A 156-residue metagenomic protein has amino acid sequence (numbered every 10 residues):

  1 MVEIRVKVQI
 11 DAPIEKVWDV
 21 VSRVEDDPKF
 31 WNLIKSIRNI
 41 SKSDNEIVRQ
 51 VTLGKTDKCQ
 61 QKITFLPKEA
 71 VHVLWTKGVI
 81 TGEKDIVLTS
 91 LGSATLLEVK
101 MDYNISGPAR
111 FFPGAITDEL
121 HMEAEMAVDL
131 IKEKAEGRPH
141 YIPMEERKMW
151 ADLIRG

Functional and structural regions predicted by a protein language model:
M1, R5, A70-H72, A94 (+1 more regions): Secondary-structure boundary/capping motif
M1-D44, D152-G156: Hydrophobic ligand-binding cavity/cleft-lining segments
V6-V8, C59-F65, E83-S90, M101: Hydrophobic/aromatic beta-strand elements that line small-molecule binding cavities or substrate pockets in beta-rich
I10-I14, L53-D57, F65-P67, Y103-G107: Beta-strand elements of well-folded, non-transmembrane domains
D11-E15, K42-D44, T64-K68, V87-L96: A short, structured loop/turn motif at beta-sheet edges
E15-W18, E125, D129: Amphipathic alpha-helical segments that line or abut small-molecule/effector binding pockets and mediate allosteric
P28, R38-E83, M126-R138, I142-G156: Glycine-rich portal/gate segments that line the openings of hydrophobic small-molecule binding cavities
T76-M126, E133, I142-M144: Beta-strand/loop substructures that line and gate deep hydrophobic ligand-binding cavities in soluble
